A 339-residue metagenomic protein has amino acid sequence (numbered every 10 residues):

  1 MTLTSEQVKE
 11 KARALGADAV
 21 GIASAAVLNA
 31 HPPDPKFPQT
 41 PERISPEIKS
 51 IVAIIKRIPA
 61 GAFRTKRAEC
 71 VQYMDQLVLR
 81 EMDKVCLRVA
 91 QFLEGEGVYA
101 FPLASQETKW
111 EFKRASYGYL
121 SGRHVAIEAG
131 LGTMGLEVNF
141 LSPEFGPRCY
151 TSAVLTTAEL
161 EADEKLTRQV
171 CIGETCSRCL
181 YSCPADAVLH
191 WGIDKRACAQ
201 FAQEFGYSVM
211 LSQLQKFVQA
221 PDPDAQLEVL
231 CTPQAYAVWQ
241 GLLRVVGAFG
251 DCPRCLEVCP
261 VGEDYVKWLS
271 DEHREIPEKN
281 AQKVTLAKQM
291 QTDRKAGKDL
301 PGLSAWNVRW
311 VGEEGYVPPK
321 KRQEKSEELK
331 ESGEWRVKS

Functional and structural regions predicted by a protein language model:
M1-M82: Non-catalytic, usually N-terminal nucleic-acid engagement modules in DNA/RNA processing proteins
L77-N280: Catalytic cores of enzyme domains
K283-V284, K330: Terminal presequence/propeptide segments associated with secretion/organelle targeting and zymogen/polyprotein
Q289-R294: Extended non-globular C-terminal regions
G297-K325: Long, compositionally biased charged/polar accessory segments in the mid-to-C-terminal portions of proteins
E324-S339: Short, basic, low-complexity termini and linkers enriched in Ser/Thr/Gly/Pro that act as targeting/leader peptides
